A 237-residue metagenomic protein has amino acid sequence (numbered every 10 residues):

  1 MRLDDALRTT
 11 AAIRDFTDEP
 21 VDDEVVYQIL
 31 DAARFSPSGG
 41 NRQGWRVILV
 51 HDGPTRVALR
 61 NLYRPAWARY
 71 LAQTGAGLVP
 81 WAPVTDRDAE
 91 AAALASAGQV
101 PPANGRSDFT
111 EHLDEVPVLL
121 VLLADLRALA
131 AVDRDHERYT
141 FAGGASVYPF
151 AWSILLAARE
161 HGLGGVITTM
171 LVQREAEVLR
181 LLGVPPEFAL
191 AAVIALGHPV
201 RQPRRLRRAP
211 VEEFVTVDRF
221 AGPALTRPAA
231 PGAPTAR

Functional and structural regions predicted by a protein language model:
L3-E19: Generic N-terminal amphipathic, Lys/Arg-enriched alpha-helix
T9-I13, A82-A92, A189-R237: C-terminal helix-cap and adjacent tail motif
D15-F16, R46, G164-T168: Short catalytic-loop micro-motif centered on adjacent basic/acidic residues
I29-R34, L120-L181: Small-aliphatic-rich amphipathic alpha-helix that forms the alpha element of a beta-alpha
F35-N41: Glycine-rich phosphate/pyrophosphate-binding beta-alpha loops
G44-W45, V116-L119, L190-A191: Short, surface-exposed beta-edge/turn micro-motifs
L49-A145: Glycine/small-residue-rich phosphate/adenosyl-binding loop
P65-A68, R180-A195, R237: Short, conserved aromatic-histidine micro-motifs
